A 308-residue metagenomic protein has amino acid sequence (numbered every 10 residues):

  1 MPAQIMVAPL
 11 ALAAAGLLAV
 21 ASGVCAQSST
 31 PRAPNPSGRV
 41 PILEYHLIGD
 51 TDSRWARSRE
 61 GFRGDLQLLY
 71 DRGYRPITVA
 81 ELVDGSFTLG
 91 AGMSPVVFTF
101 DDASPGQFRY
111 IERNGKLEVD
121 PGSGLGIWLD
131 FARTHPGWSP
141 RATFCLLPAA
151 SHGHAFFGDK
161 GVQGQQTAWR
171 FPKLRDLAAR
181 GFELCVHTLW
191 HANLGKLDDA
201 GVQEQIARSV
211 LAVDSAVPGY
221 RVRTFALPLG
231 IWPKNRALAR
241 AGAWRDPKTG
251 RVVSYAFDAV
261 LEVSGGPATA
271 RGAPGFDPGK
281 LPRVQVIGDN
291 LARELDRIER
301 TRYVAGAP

Functional and structural regions predicted by a protein language model:
M1-A11: Bacterial N-terminal signal peptides that target proteins for export
P9-A21: Bacterial N-terminal signal peptides
S22-S28: Signal peptide processing junction and immediate N-terminal pro/mature segment of secreted/exported proteins
S28-T99, S104-E112, K196-P308: C-terminal active-site subregion of NodB/CE4 polysaccharide deacetylases
R32-N35, F131-S139, Q166-C185, V252 (+1 more regions): Acidic (Asp/Glu)-rich catalytic clusters
P95-V97, Q107-R109, R113-T134, F171-P172: Acidic/His-rich structured neighborhood in mature extracellular/periplasmic domains
L117-E118, F156-E183, L189-V217, A237-G242: Alpha-helical scaffold elements lining the catalytic groove of polysaccharide deacetylases
P121-R170, A178-R180: Extended, charge-rich helix/loop segments that form flexible, surface "patches" used to engage negatively charged
